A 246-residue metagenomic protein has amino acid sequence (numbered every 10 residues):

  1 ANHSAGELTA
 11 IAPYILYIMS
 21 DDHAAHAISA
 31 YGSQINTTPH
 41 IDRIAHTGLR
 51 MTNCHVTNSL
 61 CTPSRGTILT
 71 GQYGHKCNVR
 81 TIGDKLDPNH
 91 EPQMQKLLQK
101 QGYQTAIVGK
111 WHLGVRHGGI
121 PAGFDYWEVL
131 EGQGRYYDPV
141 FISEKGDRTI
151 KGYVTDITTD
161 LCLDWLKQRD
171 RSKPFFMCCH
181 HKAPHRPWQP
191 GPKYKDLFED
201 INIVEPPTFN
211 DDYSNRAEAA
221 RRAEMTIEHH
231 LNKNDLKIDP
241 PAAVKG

Functional and structural regions predicted by a protein language model:
A1-G246: Formylglycine-dependent sulfatase
